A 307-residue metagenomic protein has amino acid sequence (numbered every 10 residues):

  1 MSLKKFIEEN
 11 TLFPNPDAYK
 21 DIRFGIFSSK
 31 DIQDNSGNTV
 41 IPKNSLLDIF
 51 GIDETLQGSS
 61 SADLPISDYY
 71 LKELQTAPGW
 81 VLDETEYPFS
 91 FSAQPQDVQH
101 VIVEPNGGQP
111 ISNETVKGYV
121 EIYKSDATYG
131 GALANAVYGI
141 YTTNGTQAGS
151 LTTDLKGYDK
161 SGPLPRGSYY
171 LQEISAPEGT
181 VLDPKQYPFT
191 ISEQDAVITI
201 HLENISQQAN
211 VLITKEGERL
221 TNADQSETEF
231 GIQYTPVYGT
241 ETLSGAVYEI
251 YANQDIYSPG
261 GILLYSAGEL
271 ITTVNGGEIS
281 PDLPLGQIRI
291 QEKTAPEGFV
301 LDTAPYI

Functional and structural regions predicted by a protein language model:
M1-I307: Solvent-exposed loop/turn and edge beta-strand elements of beta-rich ligand-binding domains
